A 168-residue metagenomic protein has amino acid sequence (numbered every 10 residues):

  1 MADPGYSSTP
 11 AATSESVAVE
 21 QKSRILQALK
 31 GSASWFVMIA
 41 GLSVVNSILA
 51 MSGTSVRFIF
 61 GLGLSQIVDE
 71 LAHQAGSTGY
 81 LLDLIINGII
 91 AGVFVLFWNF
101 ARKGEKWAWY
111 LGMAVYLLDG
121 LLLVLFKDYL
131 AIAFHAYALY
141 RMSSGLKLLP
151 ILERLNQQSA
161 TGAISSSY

Functional and structural regions predicted by a protein language model:
A2-Y168: Topology signature of small-to-medium multi-pass alpha-helical membrane proteins
